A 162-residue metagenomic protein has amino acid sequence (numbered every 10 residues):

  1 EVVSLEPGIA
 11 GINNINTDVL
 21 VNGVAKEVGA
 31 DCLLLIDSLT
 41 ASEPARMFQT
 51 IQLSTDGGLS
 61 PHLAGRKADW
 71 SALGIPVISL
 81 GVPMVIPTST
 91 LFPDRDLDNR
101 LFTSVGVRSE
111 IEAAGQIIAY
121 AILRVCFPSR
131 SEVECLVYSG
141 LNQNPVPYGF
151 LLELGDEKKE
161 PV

Functional and structural regions predicted by a protein language model:
E1, D56, A72: Mid-sequence, gly/pro-rich, charge-dense loop/helix-turn segments that line enzyme active sites
E1-V24: A structural-propensity feature for long, helix-poor, extended segments
E6, L35-D37, S79-P83: Short beta-strand segments
A10-G11, L39-S42, I86: Short, catalytically relevant binding-site loops at active-site mouths
I15, P44-M47, T90-F92: Short, well-ordered secondary-structure micro-motifs
V19-D69: Glycine-rich phosphate-binding loop
L63-V85: Short, flexible loop segments at boundaries between secondary-structure elements
I78-V162: C-terminal functional extensions of proteins
